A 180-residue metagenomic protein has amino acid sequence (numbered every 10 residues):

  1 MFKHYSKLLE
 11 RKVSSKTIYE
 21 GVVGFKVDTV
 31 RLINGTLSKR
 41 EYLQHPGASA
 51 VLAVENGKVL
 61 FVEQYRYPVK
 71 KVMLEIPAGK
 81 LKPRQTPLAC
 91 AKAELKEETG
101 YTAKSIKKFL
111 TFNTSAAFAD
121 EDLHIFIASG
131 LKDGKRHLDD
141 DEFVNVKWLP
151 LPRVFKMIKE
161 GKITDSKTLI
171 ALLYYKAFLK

Functional and structural regions predicted by a protein language model:
F2-S6, S14, V72, P83 (+1 more regions): Nudix hydrolase/Nudix homology domain
S14-A50, E55: Acidic, metal-coordinating catalytic segment for phosphate/diphosphate chemistry, firing primarily on the Nudix
K16-E20, Y67, F112-H124: Acidic pyrophosphate-coordinating catalytic loop
T29-N34, S115-G134, K147: Active-site-adjacent beta-strand/loop module that shapes the phosphate/pyrophosphate-binding cleft
I33-N34, E55-K58, Y65, A128-D133 (+2 more regions): Short loop segments at secondary-structure junctions
S49-A93: Conserved Nudix-box catalytic region and its N-terminal flanking loop in Nudix hydrolases and closely related
I76-K108, F126, L138-D141, P150: The catalytic Nudix box helix
